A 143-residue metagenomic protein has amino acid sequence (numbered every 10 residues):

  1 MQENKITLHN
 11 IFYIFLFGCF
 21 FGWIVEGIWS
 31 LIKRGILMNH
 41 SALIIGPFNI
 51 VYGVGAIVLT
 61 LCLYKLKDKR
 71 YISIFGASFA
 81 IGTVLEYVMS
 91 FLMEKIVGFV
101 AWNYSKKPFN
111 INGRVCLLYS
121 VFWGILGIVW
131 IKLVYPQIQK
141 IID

Functional and structural regions predicted by a protein language model:
M1-D143: Aromatic-rich, lipid-facing transmembrane alpha helices and their immediate juxtamembrane interface loops in integral
